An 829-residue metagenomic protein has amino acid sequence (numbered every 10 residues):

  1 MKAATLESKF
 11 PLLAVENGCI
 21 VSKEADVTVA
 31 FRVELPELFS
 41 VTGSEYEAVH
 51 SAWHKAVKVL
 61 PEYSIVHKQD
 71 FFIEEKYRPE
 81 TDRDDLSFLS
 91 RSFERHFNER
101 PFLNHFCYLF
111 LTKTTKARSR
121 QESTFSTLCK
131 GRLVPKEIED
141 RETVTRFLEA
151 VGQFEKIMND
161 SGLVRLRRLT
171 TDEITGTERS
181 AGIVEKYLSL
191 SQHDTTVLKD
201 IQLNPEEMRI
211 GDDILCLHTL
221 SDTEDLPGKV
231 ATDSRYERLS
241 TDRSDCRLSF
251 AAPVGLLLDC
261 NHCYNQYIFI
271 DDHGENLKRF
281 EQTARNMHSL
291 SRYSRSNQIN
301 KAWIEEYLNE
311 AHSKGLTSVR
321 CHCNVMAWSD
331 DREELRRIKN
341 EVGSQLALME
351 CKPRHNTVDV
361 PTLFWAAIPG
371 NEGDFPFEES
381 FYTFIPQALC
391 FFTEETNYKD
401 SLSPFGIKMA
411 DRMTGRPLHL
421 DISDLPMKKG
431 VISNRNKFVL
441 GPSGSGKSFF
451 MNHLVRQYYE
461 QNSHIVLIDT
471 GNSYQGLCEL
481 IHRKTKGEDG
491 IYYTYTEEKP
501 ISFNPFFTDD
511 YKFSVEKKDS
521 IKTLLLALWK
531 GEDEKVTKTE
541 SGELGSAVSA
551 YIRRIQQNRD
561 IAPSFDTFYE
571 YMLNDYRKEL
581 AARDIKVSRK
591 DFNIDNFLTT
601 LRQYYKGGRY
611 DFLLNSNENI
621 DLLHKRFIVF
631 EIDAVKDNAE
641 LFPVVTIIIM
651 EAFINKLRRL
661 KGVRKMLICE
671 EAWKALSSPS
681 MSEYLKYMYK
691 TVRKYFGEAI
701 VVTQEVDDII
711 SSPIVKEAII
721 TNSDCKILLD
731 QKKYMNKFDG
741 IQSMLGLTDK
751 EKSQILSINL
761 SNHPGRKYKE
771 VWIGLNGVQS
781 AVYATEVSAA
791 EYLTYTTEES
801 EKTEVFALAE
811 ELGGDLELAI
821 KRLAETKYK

Functional and structural regions predicted by a protein language model:
M1-E395: Extended, folded cores of ATP/NTP-driven motor/assembly subunits in large transport and secretion machines
C19-A25, N98-L103, S313-S318, A410-R412 (+3 more regions): Short glycine/proline-enriched loop/turn "hinge" motifs that connect secondary-structure elements and lie
G43, E47-V59, L258, C351-K352 (+8 more regions): P-loop NTPase motor domains
T81-L86, S123-L128, G370-D374, L480-T485 (+5 more regions): Short secondary-structure boundary/capping segments
H96, K512-P563, P713-K829: P-loop NTPase motor core of the ASCE superfamily
L128-I157, M349, G441-S448, T794-A819: Short, cationic low-complexity segments
S423-S445, F449-R456, I465-Y474, I491-K499 (+2 more regions): Conserved P-loop NTPase motor cores
Q461-S463: Conserved SF1/SF2 helicase motif Ia
